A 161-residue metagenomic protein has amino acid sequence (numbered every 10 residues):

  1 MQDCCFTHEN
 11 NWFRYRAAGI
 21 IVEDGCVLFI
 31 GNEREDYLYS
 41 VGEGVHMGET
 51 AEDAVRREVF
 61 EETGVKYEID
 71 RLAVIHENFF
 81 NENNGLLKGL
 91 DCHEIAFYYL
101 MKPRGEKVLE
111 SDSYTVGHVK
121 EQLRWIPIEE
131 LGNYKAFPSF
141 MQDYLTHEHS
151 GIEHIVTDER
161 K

Functional and structural regions predicted by a protein language model:
M1-A18, D24, G89: Acidic, metal-coordinating catalytic segment for phosphate/diphosphate chemistry, firing primarily on the Nudix
N11-F13, L87-I95, T115-K120: A generic structural micro-feature
I21, Y98-K102, W125-P127: Short, well-ordered beta-strand micro-motif
E23-V65: Conserved Nudix-box catalytic region and its N-terminal flanking loop in Nudix hydrolases and closely related
G25-V27, E35-D36, H46, I75-N81 (+1 more regions): Short, charged/polar surface micro-motifs in flexible loops or helix N-caps
E33-Y37, V108-K161: Nudix hydrolase/Nudix homology domain
K66-I75: A short coil-to-beta-strand element that immediately follows conserved catalytic motifs
F80-E110, Y144: Active-site-adjacent beta-strand/loop module that shapes the phosphate/pyrophosphate-binding cleft
